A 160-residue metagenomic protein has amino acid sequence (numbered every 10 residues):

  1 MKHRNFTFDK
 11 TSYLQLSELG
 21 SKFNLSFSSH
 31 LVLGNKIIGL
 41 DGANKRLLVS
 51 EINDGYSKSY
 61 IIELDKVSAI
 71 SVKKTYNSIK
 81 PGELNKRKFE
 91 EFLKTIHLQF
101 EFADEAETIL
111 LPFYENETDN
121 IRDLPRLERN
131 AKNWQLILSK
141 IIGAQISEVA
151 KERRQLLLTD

Functional and structural regions predicted by a protein language model:
M1-G55: Anionic N-terminal interaction surfaces
L31-L33, Y60-I62, I109-L111: Generic detection of short hydrophobic beta-strand segments and adjacent strand-loop junctions
L33, S57, L93-I96: Short, surface-exposed coil-to-beta transition loops
K36-I38, Y60, L98: Residue-level detector of beta-strand structural context in well-folded domains
D41, S68-S71: A generic structural motif
G42-N44, I62-D65, L93-T95: Short connector loops at helix/strand junctions that flank enzyme active sites, especially segments positioning acidic
Y56-S68: Short coil-to-beta-strand transition motifs
I70-D160: Acidic, Ser/Thr- and proline-rich intrinsically disordered linker/docking segments of eukaryotic scaffolds
